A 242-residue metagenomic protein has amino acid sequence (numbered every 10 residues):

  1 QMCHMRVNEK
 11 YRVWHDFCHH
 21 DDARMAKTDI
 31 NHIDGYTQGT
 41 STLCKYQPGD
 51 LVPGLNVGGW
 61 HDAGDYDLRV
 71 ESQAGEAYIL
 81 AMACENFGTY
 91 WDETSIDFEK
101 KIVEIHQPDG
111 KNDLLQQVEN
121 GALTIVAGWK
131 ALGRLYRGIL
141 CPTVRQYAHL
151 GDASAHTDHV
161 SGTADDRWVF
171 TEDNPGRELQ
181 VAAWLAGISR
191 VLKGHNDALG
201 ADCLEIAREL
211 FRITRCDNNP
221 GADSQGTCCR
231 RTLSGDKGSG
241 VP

Functional and structural regions predicted by a protein language model:
Q1-G75, M82, Q116-V169: Low-complexity, Ser/Thr/Pro/Gly-enriched N-terminal "stalk/linker" regions
N8, N31, N56, N86 (+5 more regions): Detector for Asparagine
K10, K27, K45, K100-K101 (+4 more regions): Context-gated lysine
L51-A63, R134-P242: Active-site lining segments of carbohydrate-active enzymes
L68, I102-Q117: Acidic, glycine-anchored loop motifs typical of Ca2+
A77-P108, G121-A131, Q180-A198, P242: Well-ordered alpha-helical scaffold segments within catalytic/enzyme domains
